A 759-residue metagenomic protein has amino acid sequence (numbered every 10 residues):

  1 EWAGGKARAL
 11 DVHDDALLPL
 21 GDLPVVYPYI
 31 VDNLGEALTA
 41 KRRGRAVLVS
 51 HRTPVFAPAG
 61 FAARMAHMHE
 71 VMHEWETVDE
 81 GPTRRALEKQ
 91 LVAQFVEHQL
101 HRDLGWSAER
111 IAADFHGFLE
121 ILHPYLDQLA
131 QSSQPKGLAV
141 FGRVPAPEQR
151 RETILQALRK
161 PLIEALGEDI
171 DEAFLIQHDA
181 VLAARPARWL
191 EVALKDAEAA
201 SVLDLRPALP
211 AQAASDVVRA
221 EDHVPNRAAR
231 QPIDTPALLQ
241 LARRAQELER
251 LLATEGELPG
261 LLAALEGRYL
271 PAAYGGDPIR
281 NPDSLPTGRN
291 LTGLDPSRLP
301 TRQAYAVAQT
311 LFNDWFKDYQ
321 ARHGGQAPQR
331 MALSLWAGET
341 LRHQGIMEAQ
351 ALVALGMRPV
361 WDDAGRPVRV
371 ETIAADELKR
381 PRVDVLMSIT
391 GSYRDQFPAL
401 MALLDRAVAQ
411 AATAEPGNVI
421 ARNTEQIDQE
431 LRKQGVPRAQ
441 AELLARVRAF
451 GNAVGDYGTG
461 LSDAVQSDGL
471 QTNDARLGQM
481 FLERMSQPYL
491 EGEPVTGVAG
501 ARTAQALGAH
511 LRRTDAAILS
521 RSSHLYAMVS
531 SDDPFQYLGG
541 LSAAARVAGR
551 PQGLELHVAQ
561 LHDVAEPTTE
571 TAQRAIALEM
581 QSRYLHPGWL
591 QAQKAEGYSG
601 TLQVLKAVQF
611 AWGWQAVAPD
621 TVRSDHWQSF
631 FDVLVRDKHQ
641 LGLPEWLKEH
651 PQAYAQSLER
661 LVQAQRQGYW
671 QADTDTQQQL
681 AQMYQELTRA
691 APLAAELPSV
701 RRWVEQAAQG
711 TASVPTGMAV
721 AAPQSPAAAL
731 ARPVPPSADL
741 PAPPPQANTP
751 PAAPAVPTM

Functional and structural regions predicted by a protein language model:
E1-M759: Ligand/cofactor-recognition surfaces for anionic moieties
